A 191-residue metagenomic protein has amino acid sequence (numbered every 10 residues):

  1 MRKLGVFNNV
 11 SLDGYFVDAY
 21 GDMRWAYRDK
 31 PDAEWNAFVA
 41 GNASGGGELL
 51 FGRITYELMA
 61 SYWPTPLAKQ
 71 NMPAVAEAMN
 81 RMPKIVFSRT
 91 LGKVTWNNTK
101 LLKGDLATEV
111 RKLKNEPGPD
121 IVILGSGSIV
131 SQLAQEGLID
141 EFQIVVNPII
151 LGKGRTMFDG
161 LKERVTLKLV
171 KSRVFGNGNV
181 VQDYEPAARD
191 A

Functional and structural regions predicted by a protein language model:
M1-L138, P148-A191: Portal/gating segments that form or line small-molecule/metal binding sites
V145: Extracellular, beta-strand-rich glycan-interacting domains
